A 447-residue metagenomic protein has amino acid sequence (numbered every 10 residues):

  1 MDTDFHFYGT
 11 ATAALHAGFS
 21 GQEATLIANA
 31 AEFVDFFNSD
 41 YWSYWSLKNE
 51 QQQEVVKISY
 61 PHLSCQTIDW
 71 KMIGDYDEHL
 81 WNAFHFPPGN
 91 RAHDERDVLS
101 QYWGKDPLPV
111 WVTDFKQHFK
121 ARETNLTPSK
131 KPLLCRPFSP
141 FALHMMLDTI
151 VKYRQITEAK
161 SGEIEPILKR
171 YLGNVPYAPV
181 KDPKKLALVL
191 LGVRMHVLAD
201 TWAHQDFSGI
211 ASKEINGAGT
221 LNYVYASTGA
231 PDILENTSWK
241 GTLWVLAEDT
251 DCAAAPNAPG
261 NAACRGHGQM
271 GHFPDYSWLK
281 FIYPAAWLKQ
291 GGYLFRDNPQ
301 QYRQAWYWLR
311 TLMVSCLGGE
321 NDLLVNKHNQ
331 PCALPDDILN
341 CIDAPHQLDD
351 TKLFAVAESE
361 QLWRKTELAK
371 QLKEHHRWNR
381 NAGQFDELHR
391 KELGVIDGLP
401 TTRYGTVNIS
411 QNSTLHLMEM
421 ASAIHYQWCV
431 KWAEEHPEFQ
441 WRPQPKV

Functional and structural regions predicted by a protein language model:
M1-V447: N-terminal leader/auxiliary helical segments
